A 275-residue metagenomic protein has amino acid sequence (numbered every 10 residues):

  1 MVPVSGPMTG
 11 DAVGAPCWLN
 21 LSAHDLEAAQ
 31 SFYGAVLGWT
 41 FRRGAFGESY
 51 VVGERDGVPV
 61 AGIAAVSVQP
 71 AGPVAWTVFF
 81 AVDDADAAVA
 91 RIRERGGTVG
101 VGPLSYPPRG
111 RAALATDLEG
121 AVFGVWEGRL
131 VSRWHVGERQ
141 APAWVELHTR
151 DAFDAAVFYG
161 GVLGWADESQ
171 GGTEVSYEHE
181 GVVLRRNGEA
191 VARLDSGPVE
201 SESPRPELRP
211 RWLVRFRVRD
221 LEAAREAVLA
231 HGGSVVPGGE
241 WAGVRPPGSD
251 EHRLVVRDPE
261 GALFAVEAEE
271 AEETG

Functional and structural regions predicted by a protein language model:
M1-R43, G53-T98, T116-E178, V183-P237 (+1 more regions): Glyoxalase I/VOC metalloenzyme domain signal
G47-E48, Y106-P107, T173-E174, A242-G243: Conserved beta-strand edge residues that scaffold enzyme active sites
V101-G102: A short beta-strand motif characteristic of beta-propeller blades
S105-G120: Contiguous mid-protein beta-loop-alpha structural module that forms a pocket-lining wall or clamp of enzyme active
